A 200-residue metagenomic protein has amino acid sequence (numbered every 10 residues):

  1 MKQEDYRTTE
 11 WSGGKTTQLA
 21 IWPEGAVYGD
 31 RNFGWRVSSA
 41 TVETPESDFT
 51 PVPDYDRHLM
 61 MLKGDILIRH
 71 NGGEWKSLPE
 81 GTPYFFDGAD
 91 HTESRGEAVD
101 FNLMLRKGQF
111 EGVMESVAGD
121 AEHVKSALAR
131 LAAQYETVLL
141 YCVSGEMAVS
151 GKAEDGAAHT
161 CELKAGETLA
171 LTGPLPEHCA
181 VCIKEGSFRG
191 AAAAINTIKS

Functional and structural regions predicted by a protein language model:
M1-S200: Jelly-roll (double-stranded beta-helix
